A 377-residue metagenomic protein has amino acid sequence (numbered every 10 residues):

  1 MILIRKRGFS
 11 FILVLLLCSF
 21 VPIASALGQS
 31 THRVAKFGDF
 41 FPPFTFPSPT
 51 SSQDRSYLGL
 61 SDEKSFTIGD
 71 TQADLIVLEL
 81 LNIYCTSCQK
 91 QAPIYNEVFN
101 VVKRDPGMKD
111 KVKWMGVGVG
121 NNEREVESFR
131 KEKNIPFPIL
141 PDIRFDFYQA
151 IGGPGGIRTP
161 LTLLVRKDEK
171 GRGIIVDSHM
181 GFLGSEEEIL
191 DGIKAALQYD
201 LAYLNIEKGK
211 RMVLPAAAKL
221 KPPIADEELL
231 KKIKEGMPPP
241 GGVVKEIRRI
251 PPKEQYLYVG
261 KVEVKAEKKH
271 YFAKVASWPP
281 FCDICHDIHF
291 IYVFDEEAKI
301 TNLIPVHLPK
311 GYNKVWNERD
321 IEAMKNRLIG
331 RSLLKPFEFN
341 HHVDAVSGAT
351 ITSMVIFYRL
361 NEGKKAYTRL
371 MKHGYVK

Functional and structural regions predicted by a protein language model:
I2-L13: Bacterial N-terminal signal peptides that target proteins for export
F11-P22: Bacterial N-terminal signal peptides
S25-L58: N-proximal helix/coil linker or "cap" segments that precede and/or mark the start of modular domains
F46-I76: A short beta-strand-turn-helix
Q72, L80-E97: Conserved redox-active cysteine motifs that mediate thiol-disulfide chemistry, especially di-cysteine Cys-X(1-2)-Cys
Q89-K133, D146-A150: Structural microenvironment flanking redox-active thiols in thiol-disulfide oxidoreductases
K133-I135, R144-K194: Thiol/disulfide oxidoreductase modules built on the thioredoxin-like
I206-K377: Flexible, solvent-exposed loop/hinge segments and secondary-structure transition points
